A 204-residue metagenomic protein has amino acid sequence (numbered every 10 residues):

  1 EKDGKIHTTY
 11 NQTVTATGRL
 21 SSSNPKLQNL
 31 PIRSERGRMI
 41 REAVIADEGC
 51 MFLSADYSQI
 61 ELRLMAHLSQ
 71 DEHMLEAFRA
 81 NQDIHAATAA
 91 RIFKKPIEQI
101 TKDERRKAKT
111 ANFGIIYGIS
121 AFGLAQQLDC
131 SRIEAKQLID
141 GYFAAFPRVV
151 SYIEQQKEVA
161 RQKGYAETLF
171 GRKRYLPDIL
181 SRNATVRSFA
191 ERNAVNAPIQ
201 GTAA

Functional and structural regions predicted by a protein language model:
E1-A87, R91-R106, F122-G123: Catalytic nucleotidyl-transfer cores of nucleotide-processing enzymes
H7-T8, T13-T15, A90-A204: Conserved catalytic core of nucleic-acid polymerases
